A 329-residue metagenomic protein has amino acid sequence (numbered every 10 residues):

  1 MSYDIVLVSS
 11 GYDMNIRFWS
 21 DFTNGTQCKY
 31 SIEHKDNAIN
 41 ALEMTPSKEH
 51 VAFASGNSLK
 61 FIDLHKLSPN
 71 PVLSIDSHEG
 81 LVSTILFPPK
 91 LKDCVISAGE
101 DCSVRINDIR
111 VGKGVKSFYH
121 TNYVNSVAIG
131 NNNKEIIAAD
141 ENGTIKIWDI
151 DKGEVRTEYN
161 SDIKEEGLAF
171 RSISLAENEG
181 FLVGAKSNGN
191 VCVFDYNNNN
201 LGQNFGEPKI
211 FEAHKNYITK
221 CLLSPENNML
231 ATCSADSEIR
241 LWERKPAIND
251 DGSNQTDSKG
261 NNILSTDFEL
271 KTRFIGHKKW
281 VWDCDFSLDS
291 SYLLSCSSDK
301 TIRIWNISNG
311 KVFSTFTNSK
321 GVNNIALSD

Functional and structural regions predicted by a protein language model:
M1-S10, I16-D21: An edge-strand/N-cap motif at the start of beta-rich repeat modules
S2-Y3, P46-S47, P89-L91, N131-N132 (+4 more regions): Residue-level detector of Asp-centered blade-edge/turn motifs that repeat once per structural unit in beta-propeller
S10-D13, A54-N57, A98-D101, A139-N142 (+3 more regions): Conserved strand-to-loop turn within each blade of WD40 beta-propeller repeats
I16-S20, K60-D63, V104-D108, I145-D149 (+3 more regions): WD40-repeat beta-propellers
F22-T23, L64-K66, D195-G202, E243-I263: Short loop/turn segments immediately following beta-strands, especially the blade-tip and inter-blade linker loops
C28-H34, P71-S77, G114-H120, V155-E165 (+5 more regions): Short C-terminal beta-strands that terminate individual repeats in beta-propeller domains, predominantly WD40 blades
N37-M44, G80-F87, N122-I129, K164-L175 (+3 more regions): Canonical WD40 repeat/beta-propeller blade segments in eukaryotic WD-repeat proteins
